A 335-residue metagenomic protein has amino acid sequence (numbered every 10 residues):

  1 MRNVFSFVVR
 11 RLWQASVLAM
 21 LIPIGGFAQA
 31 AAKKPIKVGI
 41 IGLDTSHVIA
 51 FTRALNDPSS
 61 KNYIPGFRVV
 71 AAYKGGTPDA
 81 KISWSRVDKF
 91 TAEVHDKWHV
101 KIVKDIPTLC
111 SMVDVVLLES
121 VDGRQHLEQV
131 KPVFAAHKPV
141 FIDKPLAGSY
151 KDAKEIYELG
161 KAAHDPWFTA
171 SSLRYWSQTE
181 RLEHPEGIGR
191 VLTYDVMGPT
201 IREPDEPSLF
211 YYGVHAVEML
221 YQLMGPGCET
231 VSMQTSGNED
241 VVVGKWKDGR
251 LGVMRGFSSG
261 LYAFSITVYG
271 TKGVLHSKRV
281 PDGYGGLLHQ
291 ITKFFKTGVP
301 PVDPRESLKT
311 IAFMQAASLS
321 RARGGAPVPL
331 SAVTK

Functional and structural regions predicted by a protein language model:
M1-R10: N-terminal secretory signal peptides that target proteins for export/translocation
V4-F5, I22, A28-A136, E158 (+3 more regions): N-terminal glycine-/serine-/threonine-rich beta1-alpha1-beta2 phosphate-ribose binding loop of Rossmann-like
R11-G26: Bacterial N-terminal signal peptides
A31, V116-L117, K296-K335: C-terminal helix-rich "cap/oligomerization" subdomain common to oxidoreductases
H137-P139, K144-P145: Short helix/strand-capping hinge loops at secondary-structure junctions that flank key functional elements
L146-E206: A contiguous active-site-proximal alpha/beta segment in oxidoreductase catalytic domains
Y194-L261, R305-A312: Rossmann-like dinucleotide-binding domain that binds NAD(P)(H)
D240-H289: C-terminal substrate-binding/catalytic lobe of Rossmann-fold NAD(P)-dependent oxidoreductases
